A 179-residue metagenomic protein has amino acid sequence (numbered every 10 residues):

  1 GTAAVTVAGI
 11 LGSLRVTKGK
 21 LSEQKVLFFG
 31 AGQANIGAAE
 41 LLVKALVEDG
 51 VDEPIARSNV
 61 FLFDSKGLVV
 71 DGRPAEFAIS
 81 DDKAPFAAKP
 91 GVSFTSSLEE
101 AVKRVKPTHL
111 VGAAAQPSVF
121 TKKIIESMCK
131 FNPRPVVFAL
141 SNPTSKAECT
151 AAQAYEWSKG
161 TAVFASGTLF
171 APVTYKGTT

Functional and structural regions predicted by a protein language model:
G1, S13-T17, E23, A139-T179: Adenosine-phosphate binding glycine-rich loop
G1, V5, F29, Q33 (+6 more regions): Conserved active-site and cofactor/substrate-binding residues in soluble primary-metabolism enzymes
T2-A4, N35-I36, L68-D71, G112 (+3 more regions): Flexible loop/turn segments at secondary-structure boundaries
A4-G112: Glycine-rich phosphate/diphosphate-binding loop of Rossmann-like nucleotide-binding domains
L11, V43-A45, I124-F131, A152-W157 (+1 more regions): Short, solvent-exposed amphipathic alpha-helical segments in soluble enzyme and RNA/protein-processing domains
F29, F63, G112-A114, F131 (+2 more regions): Generic beta-strand/beta-sheet core signal
R57, K130-V136, L140, G160-A162: A short helix->loop->beta-strand "cap" motif at the edges of active sites that frequently abuts
S97-L110, A115-V136: Rossmann-fold NAD(P) dinucleotide-binding segment
